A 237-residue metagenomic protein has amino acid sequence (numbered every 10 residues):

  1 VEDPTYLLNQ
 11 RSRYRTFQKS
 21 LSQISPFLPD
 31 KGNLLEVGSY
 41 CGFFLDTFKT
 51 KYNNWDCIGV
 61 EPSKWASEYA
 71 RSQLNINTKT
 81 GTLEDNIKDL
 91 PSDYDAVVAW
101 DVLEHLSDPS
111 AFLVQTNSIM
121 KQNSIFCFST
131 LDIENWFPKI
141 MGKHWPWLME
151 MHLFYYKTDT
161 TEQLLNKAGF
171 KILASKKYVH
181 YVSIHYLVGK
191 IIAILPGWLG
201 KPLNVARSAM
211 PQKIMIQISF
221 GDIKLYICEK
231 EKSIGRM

Functional and structural regions predicted by a protein language model:
V1-W100, S110-L113, K177-Y178, G189-K190 (+2 more regions): Conserved N-terminal segment of class I S-adenosyl-L-methionine
D101, H105: A short His-aromatic
S107-A111, P138: Short N-terminal helix/helix-N-cap motif within the alpha/beta-hydrolase-1
S110-I125: A short glycine-rich, Lys/Arg-flanked "PGG" loop and its adjoining helix->strand segment in the class I
F128-F154, D159-L164, K190: Short, glycine-/aromatic-enriched active-site segment of Class I SAM-dependent methyltransferases
M149, A209-I218: Short, P/G- and charge-enriched loop/turn segments at secondary-structure junctions
D159-K176: A SAM-dependent methyltransferase catalytic signature shared across enzymes that methylate proteins
L173-W198: Conserved catalytic loop of SAM-dependent methyltransferase domains
